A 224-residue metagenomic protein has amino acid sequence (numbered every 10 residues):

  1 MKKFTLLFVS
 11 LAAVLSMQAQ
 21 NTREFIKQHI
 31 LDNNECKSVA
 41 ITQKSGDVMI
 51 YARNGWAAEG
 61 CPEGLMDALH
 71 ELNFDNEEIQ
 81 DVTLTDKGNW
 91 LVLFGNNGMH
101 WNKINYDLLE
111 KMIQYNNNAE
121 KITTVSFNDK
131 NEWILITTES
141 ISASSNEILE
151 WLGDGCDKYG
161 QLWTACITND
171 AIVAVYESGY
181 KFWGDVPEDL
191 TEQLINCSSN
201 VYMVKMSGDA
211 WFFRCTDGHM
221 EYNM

Functional and structural regions predicted by a protein language model:
M1-F4: Positively charged n-region of N-terminal signal peptides that target proteins for export
L6-L7, K27: General helical structural elements
V9-Q18: Hydrophobic h-region of N-terminal signal peptides that target proteins for export in Gram-negative bacteria
Q20-M224: Trp/Gly-enriched beta-strand/coil motifs that build multi-repeat beta-propeller-like domains and related W-rich binding
